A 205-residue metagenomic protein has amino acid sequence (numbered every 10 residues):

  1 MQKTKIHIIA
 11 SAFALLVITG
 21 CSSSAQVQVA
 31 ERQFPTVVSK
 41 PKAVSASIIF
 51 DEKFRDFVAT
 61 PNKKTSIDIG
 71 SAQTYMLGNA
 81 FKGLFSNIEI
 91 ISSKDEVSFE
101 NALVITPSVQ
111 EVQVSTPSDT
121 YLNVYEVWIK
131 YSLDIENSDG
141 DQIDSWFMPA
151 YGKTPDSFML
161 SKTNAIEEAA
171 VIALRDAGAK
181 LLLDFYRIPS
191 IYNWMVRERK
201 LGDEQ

Functional and structural regions predicted by a protein language model:
M1-A10: Bacterial N-terminal signal peptides that target proteins for export
C21-A80, R187-Q205: A structural "domain/chain start" motif
S23-A30, S93-S145, T154-F158: Surface-exposed short loop/turn segments
N62-I69, D139-Y186: Short secondary-structure boundary motifs at beta->alpha junctions and helix caps
A72-V97, P107: Mid-chain, structured segments of secreted extracytoplasmic proteins
F81-S86, I90, G178-S190: Sec-exported extracytoplasmic/periplasmic mature domains
